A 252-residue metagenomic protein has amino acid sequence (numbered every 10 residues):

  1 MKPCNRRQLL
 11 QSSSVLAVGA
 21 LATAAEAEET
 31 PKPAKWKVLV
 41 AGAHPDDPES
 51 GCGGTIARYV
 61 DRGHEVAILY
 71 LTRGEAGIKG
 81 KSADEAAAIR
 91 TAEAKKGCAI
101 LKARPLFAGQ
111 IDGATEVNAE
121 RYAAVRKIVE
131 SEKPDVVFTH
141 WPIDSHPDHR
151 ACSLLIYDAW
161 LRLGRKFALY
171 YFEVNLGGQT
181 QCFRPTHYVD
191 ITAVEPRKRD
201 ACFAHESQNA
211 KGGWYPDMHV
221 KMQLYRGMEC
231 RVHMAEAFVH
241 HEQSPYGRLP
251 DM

Functional and structural regions predicted by a protein language model:
M1-C4: N-terminal secretory signal peptides
Q8-V15, G19, E28-A41, K81 (+1 more regions): Metal-dependent de-N-acetylase/amidase catalytic core
V38-P45, E49-D84: ATP-dependent adenylation/pyrophosphate-handling site
D47-P48, G113, D144: Glycine-/small-residue-rich active-site loops that bind phosphorylated ligands and cofactors
V66, P105, F167-L169: Hydrophobic anchor at the start of a short beta-strand that flanks the dinucleotide cofactor-binding loop
L71, C98-G113: A conserved beta-strand->alpha-helix junction
A76-L101: Glycine-rich phosphate-binding loop and adjoining beta1-alpha1-beta2 segment of Rossmann-like nucleotide-binding folds
